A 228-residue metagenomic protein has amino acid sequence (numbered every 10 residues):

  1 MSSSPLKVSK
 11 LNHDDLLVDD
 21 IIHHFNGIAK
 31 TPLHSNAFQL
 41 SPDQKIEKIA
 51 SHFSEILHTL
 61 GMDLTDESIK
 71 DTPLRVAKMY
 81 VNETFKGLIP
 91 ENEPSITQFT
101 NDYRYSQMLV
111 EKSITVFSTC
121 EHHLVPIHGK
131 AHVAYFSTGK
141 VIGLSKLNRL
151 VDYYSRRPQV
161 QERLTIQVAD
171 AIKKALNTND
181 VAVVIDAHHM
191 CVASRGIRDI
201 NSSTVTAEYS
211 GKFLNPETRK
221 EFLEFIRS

Functional and structural regions predicted by a protein language model:
S2-S228: A domain-level signal for the structural core that forms small-molecule/cofactor-binding pockets and catalytic centers
